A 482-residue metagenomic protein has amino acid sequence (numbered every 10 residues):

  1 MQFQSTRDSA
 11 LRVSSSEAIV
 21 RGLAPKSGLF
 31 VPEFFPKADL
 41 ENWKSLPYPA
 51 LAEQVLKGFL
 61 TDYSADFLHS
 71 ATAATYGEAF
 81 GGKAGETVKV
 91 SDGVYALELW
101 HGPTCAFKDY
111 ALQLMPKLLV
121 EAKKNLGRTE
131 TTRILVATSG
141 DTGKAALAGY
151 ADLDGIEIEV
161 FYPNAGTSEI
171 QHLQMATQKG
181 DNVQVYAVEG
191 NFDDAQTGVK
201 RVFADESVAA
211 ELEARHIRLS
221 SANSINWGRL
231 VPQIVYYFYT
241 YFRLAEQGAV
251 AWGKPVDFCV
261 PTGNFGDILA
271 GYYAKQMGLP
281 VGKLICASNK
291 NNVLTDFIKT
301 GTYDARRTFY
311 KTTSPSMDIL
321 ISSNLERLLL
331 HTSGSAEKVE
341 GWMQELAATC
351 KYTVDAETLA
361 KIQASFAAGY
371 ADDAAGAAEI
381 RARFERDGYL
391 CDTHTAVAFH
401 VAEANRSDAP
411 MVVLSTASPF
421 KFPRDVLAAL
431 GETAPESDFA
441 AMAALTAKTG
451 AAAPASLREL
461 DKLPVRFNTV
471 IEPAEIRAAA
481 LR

Functional and structural regions predicted by a protein language model:
M1-R482: PLP-dependent amino-acid enzyme catalytic core
